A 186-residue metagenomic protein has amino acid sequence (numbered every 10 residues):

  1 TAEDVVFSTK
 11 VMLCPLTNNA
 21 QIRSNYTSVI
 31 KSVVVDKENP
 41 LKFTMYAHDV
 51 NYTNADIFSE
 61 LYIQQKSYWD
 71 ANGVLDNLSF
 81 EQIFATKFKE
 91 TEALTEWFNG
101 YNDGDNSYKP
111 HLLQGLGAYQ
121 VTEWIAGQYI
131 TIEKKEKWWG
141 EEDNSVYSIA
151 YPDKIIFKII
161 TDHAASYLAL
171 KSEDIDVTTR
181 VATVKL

Functional and structural regions predicted by a protein language model:
T1-M12, N54, F80, F84 (+4 more regions): Stable alpha-helical elements in mature extracytoplasmic
T1-N19, D36, K42-D49, N54 (+1 more regions): Aromatic- and charge-enriched surface segment that lines or borders ligand/interaction sites
A2-V5, R23-Y26, L112-G115, I125 (+2 more regions): Solvent-exposed, acidic/flexible segments
V5, K10, E38-P40, H48-V50 (+4 more regions): Solvent-exposed coil/turn segments that connect beta secondary-structure elements in extracytoplasmic/periplasmic
S24-E96: Surface-exposed binding/hinge segments that line and control ligand-binding clefts or catalytic entry sites
K42-Y46, T131, I156: Soluble periplasmic/extracytoplasmic beta-strand elements of cell-envelope proteins
I63-I149, K154: Gly/Pro-rich hinge or "lid" segments in bacterial periplasmic/extracellular proteins
D105-P110, W138-L186: Ligand-site clamp/hinge motif
